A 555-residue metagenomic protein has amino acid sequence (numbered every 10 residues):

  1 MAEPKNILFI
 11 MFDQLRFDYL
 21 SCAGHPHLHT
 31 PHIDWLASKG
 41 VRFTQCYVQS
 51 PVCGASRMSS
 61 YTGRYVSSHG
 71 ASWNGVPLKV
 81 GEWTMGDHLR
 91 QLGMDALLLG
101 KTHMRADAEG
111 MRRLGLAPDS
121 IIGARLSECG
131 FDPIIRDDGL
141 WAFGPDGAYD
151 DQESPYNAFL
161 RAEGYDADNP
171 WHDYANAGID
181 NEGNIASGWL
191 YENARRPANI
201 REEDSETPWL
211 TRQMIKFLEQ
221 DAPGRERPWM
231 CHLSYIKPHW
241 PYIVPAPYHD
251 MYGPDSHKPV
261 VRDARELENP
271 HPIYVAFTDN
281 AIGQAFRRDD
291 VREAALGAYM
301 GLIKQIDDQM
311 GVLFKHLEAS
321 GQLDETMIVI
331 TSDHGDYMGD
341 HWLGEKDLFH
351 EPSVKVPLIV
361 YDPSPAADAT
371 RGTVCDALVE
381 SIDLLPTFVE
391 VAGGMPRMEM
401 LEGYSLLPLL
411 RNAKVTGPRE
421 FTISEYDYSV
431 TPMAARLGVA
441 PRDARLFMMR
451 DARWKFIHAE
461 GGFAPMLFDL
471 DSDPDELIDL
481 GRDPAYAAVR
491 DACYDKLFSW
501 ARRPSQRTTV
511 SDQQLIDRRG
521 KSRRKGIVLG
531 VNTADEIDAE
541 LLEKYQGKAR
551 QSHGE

Functional and structural regions predicted by a protein language model:
M1-I457, P465, P474-I478, R482-D495 (+1 more regions): Formylglycine-dependent sulfatase
P484-R523: A contiguous, mid-protein "functional segment" used to position or interact with cofactors/ions or partner subunits
